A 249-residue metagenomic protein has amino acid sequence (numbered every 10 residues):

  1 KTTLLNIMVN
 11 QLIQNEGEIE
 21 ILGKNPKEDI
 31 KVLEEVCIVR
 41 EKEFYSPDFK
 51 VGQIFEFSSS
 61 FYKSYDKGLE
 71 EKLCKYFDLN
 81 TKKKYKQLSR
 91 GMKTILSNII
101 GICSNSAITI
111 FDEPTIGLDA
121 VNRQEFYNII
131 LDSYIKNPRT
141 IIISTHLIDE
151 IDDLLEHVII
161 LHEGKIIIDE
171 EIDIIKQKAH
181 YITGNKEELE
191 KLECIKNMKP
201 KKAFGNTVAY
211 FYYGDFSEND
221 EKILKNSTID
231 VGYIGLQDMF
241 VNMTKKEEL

Functional and structural regions predicted by a protein language model:
V9: Helix-to-loop junction immediately C-terminal to a conserved catalytic motif
N15-E18, E163: Conserved coupling/switch loops of ABC nucleotide-binding domains, chiefly the family-specific signature
G17-V32: Conserved ABC transporter NBD signature motif
K31, I38-S97: ABC-family P-loop ATPase nucleotide-binding domains
T109-E113, L118: Catalytic Walker B motif of ABC-type/P-loop ATPase nucleotide-binding domains
A120-N122: Helix N-cap at the start of a conserved alpha-helix in ABC-type nucleotide-binding domains
Y127-Y213: ABC transporter nucleotide-binding domain
F204-L249: C-terminal coupling/interaction segments
